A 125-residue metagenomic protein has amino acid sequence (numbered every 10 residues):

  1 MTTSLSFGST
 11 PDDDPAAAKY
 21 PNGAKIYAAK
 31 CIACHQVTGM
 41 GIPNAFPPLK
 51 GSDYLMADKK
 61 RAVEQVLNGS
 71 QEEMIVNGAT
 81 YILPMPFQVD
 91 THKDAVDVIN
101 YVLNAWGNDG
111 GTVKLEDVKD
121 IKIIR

Functional and structural regions predicted by a protein language model:
S6-I26: Electrostatic cytochrome c docking/interface patches
K19, G23, D58, A62 (+1 more regions): Stable alpha-helical elements in mature extracytoplasmic
G23, Y27-V37, M85, V98 (+1 more regions): The canonical Cys-X-X-Cys-His
A33-M74: A contiguous binding-surface segment within folded domains or other stable secondary-structure elements
P43-K50, Q71-R125: Axial heme c-ligation environment in periplasmic c-type cytochrome domains
